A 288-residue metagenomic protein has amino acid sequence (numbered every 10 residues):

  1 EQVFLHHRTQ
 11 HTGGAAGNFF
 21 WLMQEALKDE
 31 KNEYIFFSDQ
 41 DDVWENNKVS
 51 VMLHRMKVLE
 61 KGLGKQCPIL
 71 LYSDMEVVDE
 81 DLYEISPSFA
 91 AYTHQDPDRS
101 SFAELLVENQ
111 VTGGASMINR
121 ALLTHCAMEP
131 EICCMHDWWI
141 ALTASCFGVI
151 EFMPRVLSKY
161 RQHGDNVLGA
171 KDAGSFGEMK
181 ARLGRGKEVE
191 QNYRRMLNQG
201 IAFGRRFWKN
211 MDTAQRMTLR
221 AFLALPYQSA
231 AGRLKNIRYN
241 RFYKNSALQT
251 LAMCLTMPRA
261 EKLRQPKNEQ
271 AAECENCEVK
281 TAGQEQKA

Functional and structural regions predicted by a protein language model:
E1-A173: Nucleotide-sugar donor-binding/catalytic module of glycosyltransferases that assemble extracellular/cell-envelope
I132-C134, R161-A288: C-terminal subregions of glycosyltransferases and related glycan-biosynthesis enzymes
